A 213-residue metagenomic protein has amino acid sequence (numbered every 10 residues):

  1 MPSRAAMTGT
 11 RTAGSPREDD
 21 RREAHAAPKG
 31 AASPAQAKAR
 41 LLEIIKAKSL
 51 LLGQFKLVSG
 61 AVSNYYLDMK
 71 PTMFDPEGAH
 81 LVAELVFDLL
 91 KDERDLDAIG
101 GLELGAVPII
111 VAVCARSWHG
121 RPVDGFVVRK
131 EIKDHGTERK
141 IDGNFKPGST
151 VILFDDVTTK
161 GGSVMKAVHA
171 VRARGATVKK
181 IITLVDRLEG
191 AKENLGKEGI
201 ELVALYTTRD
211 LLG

Functional and structural regions predicted by a protein language model:
M1-F154, T158-G213: PRPP-associated nucleotide enzymes
